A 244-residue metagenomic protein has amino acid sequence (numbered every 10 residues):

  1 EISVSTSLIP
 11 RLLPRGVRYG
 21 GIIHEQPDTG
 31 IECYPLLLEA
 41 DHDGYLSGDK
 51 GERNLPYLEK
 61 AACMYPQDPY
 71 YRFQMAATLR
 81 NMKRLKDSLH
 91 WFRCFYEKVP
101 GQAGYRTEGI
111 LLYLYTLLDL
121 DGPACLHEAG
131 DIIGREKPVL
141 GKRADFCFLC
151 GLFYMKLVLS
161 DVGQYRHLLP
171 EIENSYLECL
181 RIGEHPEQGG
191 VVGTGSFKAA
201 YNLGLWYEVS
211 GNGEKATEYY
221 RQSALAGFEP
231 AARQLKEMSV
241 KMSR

Functional and structural regions predicted by a protein language model:
E1-H90, Y115: Catalytic-site signature of metal-activated, phosphate-bearing donor transferases, centered on the GT-A/GT-A-like
A61-Y65, Y96-E108, G134-F146, L180-G193: Flexible helix-coil transition and linker loops at the boundaries of alpha-helical arrays
L79, L117, Y154-L157, D161 (+3 more regions): Residue at a conserved register position within TPR or TPR-like alpha-solenoid repeats
M82, L120-P123, L157, R166 (+2 more regions): Structural motif corresponding to the intra-repeat A-B loop/turn of tetratricopeptide repeats
